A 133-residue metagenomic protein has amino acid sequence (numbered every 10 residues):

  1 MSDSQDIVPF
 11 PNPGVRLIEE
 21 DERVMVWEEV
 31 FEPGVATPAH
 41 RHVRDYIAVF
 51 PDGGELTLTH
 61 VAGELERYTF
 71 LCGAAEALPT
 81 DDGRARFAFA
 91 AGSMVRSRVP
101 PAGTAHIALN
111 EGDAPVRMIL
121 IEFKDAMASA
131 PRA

Functional and structural regions predicted by a protein language model:
M1-P13, A126-A133: Basic/polar N-terminal segments that are highly enriched at the extreme N-terminus, encompassing both cleavable
P11-A39, V43-P51, H60, I121: A short glycine-rich, His/Asp/Glu-containing loop-to-beta-strand
F31-G34, G92, G103: Tight coil/turn sites that cap or link beta-strands
V43-E66, F70-G83, S93: Glycine- and acidic-residue-biased ligand/ion/polar-headgroup-sensing regions
H60, R98-V99: Conserved "cap/hinge" positions at secondary-structure junctions
E66-Y68, P101-A102, A133: A beta-strand edge to alpha-helix "cap/lid" segment located at domain peripheries
I107-G112: Asparagine-centered strand-capping/turn motif at beta-strand->loop junctions
P115-M118, F123: Flexible, surface-exposed loop/linker segments and immediately adjacent secondary-structure boundaries
